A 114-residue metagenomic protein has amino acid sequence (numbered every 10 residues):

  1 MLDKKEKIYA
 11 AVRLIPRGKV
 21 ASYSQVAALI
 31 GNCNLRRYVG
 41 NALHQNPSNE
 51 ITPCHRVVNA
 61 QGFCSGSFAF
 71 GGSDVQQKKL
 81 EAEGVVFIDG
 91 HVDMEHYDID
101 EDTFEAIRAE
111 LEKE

Functional and structural regions predicted by a protein language model:
M1-E114: Nucleic acid-binding interface residues in structured DNA/RNA-binding domains, emphasizing the DNA-engaging scaffolds
